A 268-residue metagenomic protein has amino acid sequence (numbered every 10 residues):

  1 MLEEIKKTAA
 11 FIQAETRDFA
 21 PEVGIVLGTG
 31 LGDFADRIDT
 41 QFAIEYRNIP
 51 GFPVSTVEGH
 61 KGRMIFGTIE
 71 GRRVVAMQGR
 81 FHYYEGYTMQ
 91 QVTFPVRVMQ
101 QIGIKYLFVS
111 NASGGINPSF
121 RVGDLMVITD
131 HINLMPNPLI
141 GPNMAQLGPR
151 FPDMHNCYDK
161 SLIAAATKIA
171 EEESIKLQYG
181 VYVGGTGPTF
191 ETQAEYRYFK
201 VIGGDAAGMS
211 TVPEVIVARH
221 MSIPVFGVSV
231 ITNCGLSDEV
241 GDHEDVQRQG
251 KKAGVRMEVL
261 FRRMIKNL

Functional and structural regions predicted by a protein language model:
M1-M154: Metabolite-binding pocket within alpha/beta catalytic cores that recognizes anionic/polar moieties
F11, E15-D18, S161, A165-K176 (+1 more regions): Generic non-transmembrane alpha-helical segments
Q100-G103, K200, R219: Non-catalytic positions within long, well-ordered alpha-helices that form the structural scaffold/packing of enzyme
K105, D205, P224: Short acidic/polar active-site loop segments enriched in Thr and Asp
I163, I169-D205, L268: Active-site/ligand-binding-proximal alpha/beta "capping" segment
M209-D245: Zn-dependent metallopeptidase/amidohydrolase metal-coordination segment
L236-L268: His/Asp/Glu-rich mid-to-C-terminal helical/loop segments that flank catalytic regions of hydrolases
